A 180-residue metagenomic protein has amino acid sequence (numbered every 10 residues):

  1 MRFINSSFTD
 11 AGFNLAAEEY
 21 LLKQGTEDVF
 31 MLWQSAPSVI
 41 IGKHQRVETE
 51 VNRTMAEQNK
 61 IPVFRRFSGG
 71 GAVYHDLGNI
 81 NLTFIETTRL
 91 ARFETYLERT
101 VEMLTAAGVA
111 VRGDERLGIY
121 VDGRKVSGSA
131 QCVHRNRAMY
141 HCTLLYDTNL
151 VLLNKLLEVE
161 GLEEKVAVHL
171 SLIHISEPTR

Functional and structural regions predicted by a protein language model:
M1-E48, Q131, L156-E158, S176: Active-site loop/lid in soluble adenylation, ligation, and acyl-transfer enzymes
Q45-R65: Short, His- and charge-rich active-site/binding loops that engage polyanionic ligands
N59-I80: A glycine-rich, hydrophobic loop/mini-helix early in the fold
Y74-E86, R137-A138: DPxDG-like acidic metal-binding loop motif
L90-A106: Long, well-ordered alpha-helical scaffolding segments within enzyme catalytic domains, especially pronounced
G113-Q131: Beta-rich nucleic-acid/ligand-interaction surfaces
R135-R137, C142-L172: Phosphate/diphosphate-binding glycine-rich loops and adjacent basic-rich segments that engage nucleotide
S171-R180: Residue-level detector of conserved catalytic or cofactor/ligand-binding positions in enzyme active sites
